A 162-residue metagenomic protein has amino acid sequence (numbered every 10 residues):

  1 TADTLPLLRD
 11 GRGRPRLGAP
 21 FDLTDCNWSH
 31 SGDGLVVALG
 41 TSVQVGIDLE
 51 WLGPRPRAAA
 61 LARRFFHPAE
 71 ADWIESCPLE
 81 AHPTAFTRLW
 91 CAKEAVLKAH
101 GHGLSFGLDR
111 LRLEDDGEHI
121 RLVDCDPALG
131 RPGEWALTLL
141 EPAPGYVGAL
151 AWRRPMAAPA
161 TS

Functional and structural regions predicted by a protein language model:
T1-S162: Core catalytic alpha/beta fold that binds nucleotide/phospho-ligands
